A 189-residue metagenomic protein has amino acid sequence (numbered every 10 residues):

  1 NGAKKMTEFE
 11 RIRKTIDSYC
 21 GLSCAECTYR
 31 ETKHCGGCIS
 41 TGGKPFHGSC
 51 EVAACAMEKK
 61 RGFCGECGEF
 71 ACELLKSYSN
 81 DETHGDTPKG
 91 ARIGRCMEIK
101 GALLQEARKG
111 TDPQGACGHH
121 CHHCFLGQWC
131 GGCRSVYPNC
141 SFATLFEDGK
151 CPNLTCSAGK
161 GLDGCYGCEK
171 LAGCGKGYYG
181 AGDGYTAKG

Functional and structural regions predicted by a protein language model:
M6-G189: Cysteine-centered metal-binding/redox modules
